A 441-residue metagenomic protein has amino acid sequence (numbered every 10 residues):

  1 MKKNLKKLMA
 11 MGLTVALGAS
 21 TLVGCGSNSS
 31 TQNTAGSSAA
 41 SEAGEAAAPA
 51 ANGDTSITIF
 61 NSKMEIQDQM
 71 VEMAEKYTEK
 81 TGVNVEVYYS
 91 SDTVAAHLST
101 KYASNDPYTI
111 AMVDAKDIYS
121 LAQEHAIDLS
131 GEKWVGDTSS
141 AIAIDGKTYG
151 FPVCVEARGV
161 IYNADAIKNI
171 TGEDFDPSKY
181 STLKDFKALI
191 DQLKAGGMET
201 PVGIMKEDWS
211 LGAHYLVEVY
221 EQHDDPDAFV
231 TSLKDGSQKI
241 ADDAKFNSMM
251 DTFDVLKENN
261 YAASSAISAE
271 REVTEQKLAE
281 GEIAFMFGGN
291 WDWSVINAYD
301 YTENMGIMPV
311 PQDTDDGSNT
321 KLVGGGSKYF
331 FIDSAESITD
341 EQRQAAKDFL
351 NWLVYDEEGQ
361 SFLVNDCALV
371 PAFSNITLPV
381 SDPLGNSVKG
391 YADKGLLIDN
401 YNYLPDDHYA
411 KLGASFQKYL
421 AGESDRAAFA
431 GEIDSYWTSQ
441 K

Functional and structural regions predicted by a protein language model:
N4, L8-G12, V23-D117, T314-G317 (+3 more regions): Conserved N-terminal structural module of periplasmic/extracytoplasmic solute-binding proteins
E45-A51, V113-D165, K187, H214 (+1 more regions): Hinge/lid segment of periplasmic solute-binding proteins
A50, I127-S140, S178-K179, Q222-S248 (+2 more regions): Short, solvent-exposed loop/beta-turn-alpha elements that line the ligand-binding surface or hinge of extracytoplasmic
E79-G82, I144-L211, H223-I267, A335-I338 (+1 more regions): Helix-loop-helix "hinge/cap" segment bordering the ligand-binding cleft or interdomain interface
K80, A298-N365: Extracytoplasmic/periplasmic substrate-recognition and gating elements
Y89-H97, S181-D185, S265-A279: Short helix-initiation/N-cap motifs at beta->coil->alpha
G197, E357-E358, P371-L378, K389-K441: Conserved C-terminal helix/tail region of periplasmic/extracytoplasmic solute-binding proteins
A241-E303, D348, W352, S361: Ligand-binding pocket segment of bilobal, Venus flytrap-like solute-binding proteins
